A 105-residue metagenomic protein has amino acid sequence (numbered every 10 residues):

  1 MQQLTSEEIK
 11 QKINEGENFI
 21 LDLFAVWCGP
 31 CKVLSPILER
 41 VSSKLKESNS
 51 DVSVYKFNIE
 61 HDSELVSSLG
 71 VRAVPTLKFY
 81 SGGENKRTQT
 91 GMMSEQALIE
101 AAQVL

Functional and structural regions predicted by a protein language model:
M1-E17, Q103-L105: N-terminal leader/targeting and pre-domain segments
Q3-L4, L23, L38-S42, K46-S63: Thiol-based oxidoreductase modules, predominantly thioredoxin-like and allied folds used for disulfide exchange
T5-I9, H61-L65, A97: Short acidic active-site motifs
N14-V26: Short active-site neighborhood of thiol/selenol oxidoreductases, capturing the structured segment around
C28-C31: Short cysteine clusters
S68-R72: A short glycine-leucine-enriched loop at secondary-structure breakpoints that most characteristically corresponds
A73, K78-L105: Non-catalytic, surface beta->alpha helical segment in thiol-disulfide oxidoreductase systems
